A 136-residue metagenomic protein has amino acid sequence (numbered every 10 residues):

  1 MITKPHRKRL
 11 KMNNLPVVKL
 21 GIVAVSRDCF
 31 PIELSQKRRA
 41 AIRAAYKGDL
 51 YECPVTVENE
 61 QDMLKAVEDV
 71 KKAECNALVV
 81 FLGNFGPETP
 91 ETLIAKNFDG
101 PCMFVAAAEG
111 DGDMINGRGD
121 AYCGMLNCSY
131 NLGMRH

Functional and structural regions predicted by a protein language model:
I2-H136: An N-terminal assembly and electron-transfer interface module characteristic of large anaerobic redox and radical
